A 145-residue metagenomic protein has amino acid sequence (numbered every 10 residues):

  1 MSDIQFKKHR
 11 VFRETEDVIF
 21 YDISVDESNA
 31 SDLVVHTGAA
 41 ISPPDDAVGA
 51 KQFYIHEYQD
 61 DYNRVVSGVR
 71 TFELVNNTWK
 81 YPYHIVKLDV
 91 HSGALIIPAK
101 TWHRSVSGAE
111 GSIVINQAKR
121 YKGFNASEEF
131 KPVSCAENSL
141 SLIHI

Functional and structural regions predicted by a protein language model:
M1-D46, A50-F53: A short, N-terminal "cap"/entry segment at the start of jelly-roll beta-barrel domains of the cupin/DSBH fold
G38-D45, H91-A94, P98-K100: Tight coil/turn sites that cap or link beta-strands
H56-N76: Short, conserved beta-strand element in jelly-roll/cupin
F72-E73, I97, H103-A109, N116: Short beta-strand His + acidic residue motifs that chelate non-heme Fe in jelly-roll/DSBH and cupin folds
T78-I97: Short acidic-glycine-tyrosine-enriched beta hairpin
A109-E129: A short hydrophobic beta-strand segment most commonly corresponding to one strand of the jelly-roll/cupin
S134-N138: Low-complexity intrinsically disordered segments
I143-I145: Conserved small/polar residues in nucleotide/adenosyl-binding loops
